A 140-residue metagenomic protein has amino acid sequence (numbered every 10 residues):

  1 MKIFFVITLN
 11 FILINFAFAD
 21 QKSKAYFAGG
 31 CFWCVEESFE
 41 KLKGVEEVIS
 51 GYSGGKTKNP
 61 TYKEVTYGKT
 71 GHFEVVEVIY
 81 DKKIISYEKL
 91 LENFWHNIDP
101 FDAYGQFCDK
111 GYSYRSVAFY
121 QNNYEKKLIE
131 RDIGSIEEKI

Functional and structural regions predicted by a protein language model:
K2-I14: Bacterial N-terminal signal peptides
F18-I140: Flexible coil/turn and secondary-structure edge motifs
